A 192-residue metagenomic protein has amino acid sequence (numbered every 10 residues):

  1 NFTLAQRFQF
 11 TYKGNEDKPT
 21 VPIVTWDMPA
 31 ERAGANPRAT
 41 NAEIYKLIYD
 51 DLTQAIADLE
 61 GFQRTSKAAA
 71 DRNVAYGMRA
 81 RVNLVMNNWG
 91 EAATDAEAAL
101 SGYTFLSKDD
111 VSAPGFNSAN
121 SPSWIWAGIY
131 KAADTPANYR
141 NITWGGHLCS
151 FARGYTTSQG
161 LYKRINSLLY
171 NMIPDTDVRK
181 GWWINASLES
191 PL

Functional and structural regions predicted by a protein language model:
N1-T65: Aromatic-anchored glycine-rich loop motif in surface-exposed flexible loops
G34, Y45, A69, A93-L192: Hydrophobic-face positions in mid-chain alpha helices that act as interaction patches
T65-A68, R72: Residues that mark the junctions of alpha-helical repeat units in TPR/alpha-solenoid scaffolds
